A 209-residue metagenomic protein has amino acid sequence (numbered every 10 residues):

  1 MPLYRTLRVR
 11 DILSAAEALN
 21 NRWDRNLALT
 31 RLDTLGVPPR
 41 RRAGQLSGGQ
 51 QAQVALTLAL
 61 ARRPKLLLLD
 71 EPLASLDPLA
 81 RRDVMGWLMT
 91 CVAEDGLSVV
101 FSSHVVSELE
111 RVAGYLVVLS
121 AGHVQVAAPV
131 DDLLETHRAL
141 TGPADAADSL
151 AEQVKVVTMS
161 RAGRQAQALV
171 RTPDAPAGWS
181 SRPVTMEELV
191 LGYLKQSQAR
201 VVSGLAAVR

Functional and structural regions predicted by a protein language model:
M1-V54: ABC-family P-loop ATPase nucleotide-binding domains
R10-D11, R82, G86: Surface-exposed alpha-helical interface segments used for non-catalytic interactions
R63: Conserved catalytic motifs of ABC-family nucleotide-binding domains
L67-E71, L76: Catalytic Walker B motif of ABC-type/P-loop ATPase nucleotide-binding domains
P78-A80: Helix N-cap at the start of a conserved alpha-helix in ABC-type nucleotide-binding domains
V84-V170: ABC transporter nucleotide-binding domain
K155-T158, A162-R209: C-terminal coupling/interaction segments
